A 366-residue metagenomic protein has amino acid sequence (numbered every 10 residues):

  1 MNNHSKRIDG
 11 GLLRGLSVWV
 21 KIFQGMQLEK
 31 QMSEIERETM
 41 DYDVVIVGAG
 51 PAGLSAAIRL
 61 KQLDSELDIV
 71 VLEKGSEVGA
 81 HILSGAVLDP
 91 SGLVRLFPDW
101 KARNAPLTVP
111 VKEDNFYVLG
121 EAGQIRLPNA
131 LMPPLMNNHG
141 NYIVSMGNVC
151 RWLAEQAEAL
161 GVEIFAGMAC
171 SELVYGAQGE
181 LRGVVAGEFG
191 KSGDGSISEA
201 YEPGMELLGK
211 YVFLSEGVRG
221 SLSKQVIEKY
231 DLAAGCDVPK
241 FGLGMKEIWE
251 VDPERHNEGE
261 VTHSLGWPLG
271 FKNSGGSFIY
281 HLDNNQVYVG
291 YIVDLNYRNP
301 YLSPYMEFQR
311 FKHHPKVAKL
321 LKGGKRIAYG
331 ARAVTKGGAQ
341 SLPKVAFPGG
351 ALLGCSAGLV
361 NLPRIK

Functional and structural regions predicted by a protein language model:
L16, K21-Q27: Short, positively charged and aromatic/hydrophobic N-terminal segments
M26-D41, G195-G204: A short, basic/flexible loop-to-alpha-helix module at the beginning of a structural domain
V44-V70: N-terminal Rossmann-like FAD-binding beta1-loop-alpha1 element of flavoenzymes
A52, E77, R219: Conserved Rossmann-like nucleotide-cofactor binding loop
K74-G123: N-terminal FAD cofactor-binding segment of flavoenzymes
M136-E155, F165, R298-S303: Short beta-strand to alpha-helix junction loop
Q156-K316: Predominantly flavin-linked oxidoreductase catalytic cores and closely associated redox partners
N273, N299, P304-K366: FAD/FMN-dependent oxidoreductases across multiple families
